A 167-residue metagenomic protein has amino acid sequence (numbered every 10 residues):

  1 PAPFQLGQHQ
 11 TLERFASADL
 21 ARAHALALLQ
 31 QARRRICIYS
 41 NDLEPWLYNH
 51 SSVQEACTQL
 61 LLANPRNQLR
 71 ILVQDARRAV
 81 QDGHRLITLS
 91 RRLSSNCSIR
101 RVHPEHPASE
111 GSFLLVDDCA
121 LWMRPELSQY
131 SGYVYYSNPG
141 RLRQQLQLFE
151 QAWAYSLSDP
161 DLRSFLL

Functional and structural regions predicted by a protein language model:
P1-F4, P125-L167: Signature of lipid phosphatidyltransferase scaffolds
P1-L29: Domain-start "cap" segments at the beginnings of catalytic or binding domains
Q5-L6, A16, D42-S51, D75-A76 (+4 more regions): N- and C-terminal low-complexity/disordered segments
E13-A18, V80-S90, F113-L127, Q145-S158: Short secondary-structure transition/capping segments
L28-L93: Primarily the HKD phosphodiesterase
I36, S98-L142: HKD (HxKxxxxD) catalytic microenvironment of the phospholipase D
S40, Q68, V73, R101 (+2 more regions): Long, hydrophobic, amphipathic alpha-helical segments used as structural scaffolds
